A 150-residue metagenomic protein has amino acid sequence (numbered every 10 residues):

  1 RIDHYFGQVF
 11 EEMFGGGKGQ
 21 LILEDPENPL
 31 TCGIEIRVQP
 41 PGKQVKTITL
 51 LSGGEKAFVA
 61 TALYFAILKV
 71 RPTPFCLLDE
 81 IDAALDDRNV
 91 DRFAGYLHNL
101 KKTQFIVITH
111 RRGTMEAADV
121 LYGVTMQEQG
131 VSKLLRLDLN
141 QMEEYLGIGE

Functional and structural regions predicted by a protein language model:
R1-E150: Terminal ABC-like ATPase head and other globular end-domains that cap long coiled-coil arms in SMC/Rad50/SbcC-family
